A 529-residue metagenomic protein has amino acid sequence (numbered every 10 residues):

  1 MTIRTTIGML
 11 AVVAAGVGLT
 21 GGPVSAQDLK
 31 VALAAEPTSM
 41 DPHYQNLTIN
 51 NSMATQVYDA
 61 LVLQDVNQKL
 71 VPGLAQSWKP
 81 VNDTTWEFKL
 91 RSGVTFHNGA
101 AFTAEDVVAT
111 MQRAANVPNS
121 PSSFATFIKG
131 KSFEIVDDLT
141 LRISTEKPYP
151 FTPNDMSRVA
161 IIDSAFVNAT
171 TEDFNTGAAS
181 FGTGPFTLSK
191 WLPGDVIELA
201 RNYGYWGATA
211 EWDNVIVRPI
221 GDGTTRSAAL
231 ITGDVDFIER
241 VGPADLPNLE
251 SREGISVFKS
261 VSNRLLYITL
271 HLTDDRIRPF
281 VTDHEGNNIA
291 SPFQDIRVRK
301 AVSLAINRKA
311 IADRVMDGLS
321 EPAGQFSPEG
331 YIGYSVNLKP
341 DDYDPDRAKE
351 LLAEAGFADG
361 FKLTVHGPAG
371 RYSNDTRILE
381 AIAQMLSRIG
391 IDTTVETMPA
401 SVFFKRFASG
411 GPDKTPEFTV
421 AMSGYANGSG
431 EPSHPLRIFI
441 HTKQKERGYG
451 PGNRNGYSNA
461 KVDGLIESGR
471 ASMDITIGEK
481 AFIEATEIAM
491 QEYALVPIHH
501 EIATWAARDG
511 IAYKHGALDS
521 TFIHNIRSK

Functional and structural regions predicted by a protein language model:
M1-L10, T20: Bacterial N-terminal signal peptides that target proteins for export
I7-A14, T486: Sec-dependent signal peptide hydrophobic core
T20-A26: Sec/Tat signal peptide C-region and signal peptidase I cleavage site
A26-L33: Cleaved targeting-peptide boundary
L33-N82, Q112, A179-T183: N-terminal lobe/hinge region of extracytoplasmic solute-binding protein
L63-V66, K79, E87, R91-P121 (+5 more regions): Extracytoplasmic/periplasmic ligand-capture domains
K79, S123-V167: Surface-exposed binding/hinge segments that line and control ligand-binding clefts or catalytic entry sites
W505-K529: Long beta-strand-rich cores associated with HINT superfamily self-processing modules
